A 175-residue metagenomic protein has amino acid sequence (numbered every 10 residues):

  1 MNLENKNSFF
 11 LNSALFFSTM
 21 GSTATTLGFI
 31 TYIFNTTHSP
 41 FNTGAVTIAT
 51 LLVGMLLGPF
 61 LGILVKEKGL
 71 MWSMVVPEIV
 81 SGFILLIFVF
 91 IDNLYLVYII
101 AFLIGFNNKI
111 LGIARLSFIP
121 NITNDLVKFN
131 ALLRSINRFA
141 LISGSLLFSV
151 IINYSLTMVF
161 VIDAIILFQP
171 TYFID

Functional and structural regions predicted by a protein language model:
F10-T26, T50-G62, M74-S81, L96-I152 (+1 more regions): Substrate-agnostic recognition of the 12-TM MFS/MFS-like secondary transporter fold
A24-F41: Short amphipathic helix-loop junctions that connect adjacent transmembrane helices in Major Facilitator Superfamily/SLC
T25, F34, I84-F88, I104 (+1 more regions): MFS-fold secondary transporters
I30-N35, S143-D163: Transmembrane alpha-helix termini and helix-breaking/packing motifs in multi-pass membrane transporters
T37, G69, I91-D92: Helix-breaking motifs and short loop linkers at transmembrane-helix boundaries and internal kinks in secondary membrane
S39-T47, N130: Juxtamembrane helix-start elements in MFS-like secondary transporters
I79-N93: C-terminal ends and interior cores of transmembrane alpha-helices in multi-pass membrane transporters/permeases
M158-D175: Symmetry-related core transmembrane helices of the 12-TM Major Facilitator Superfamily/SLC fold
